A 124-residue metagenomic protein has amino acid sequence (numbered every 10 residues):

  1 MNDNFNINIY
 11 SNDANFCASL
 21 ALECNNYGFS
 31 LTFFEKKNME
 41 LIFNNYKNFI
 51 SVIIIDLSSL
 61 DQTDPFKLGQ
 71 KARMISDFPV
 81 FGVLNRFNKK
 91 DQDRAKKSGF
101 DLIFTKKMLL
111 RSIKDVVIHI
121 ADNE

Functional and structural regions predicted by a protein language model:
A14-T32: Two-component/phosphorelay signaling modules centered on CheY-like receiver
K36-V52: Acidic, metal-coordinating helix/loop segments flanking the phosphotransfer/catalytic sites of two-component signaling
I54-K71: Conserved phosphotransfer microenvironments
D77-F87: A short, hydrophobic beta-strand element within the central beta-sheet of small alpha/beta folds
F87-L102: Alpha4 helix (beta4-alpha4-beta5 surface) of REC/receiver domains from two-component response regulators
K106: A Lys-centered signature of the CheY-like receiver
I113-E124: Receiver (REC) domain switch/output surface
